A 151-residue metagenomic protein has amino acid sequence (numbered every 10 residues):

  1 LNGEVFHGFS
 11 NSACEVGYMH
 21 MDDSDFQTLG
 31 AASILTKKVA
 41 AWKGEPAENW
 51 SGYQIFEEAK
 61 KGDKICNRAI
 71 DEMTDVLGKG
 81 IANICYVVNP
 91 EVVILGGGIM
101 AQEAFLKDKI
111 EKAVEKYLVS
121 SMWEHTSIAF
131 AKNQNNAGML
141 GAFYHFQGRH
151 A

Functional and structural regions predicted by a protein language model:
L1-N2: Gly/Thr-rich phosphate-binding beta-strand-loop-beta motif of the actin/hexokinase/Hsp70
V5, H20-A151: ATP-binding/phosphotransfer module of carbohydrate and carboxylate kinases, centering on a glycine-rich
S10-E15: A short acidic/small-residue loop/turn micro-motif
